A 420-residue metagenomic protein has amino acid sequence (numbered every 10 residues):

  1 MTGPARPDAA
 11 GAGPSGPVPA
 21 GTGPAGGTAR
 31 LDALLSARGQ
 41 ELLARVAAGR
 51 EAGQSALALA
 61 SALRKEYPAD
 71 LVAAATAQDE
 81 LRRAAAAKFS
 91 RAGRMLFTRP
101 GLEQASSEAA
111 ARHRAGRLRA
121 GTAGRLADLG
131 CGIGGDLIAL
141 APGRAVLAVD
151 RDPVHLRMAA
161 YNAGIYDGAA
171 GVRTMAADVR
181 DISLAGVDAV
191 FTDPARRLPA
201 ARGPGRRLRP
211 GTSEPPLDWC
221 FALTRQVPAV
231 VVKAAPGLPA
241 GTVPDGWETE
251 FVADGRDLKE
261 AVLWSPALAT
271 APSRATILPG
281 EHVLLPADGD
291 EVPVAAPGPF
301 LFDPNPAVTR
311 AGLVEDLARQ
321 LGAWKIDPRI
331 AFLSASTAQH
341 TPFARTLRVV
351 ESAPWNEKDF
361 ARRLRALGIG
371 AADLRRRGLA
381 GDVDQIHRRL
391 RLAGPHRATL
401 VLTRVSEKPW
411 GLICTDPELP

Functional and structural regions predicted by a protein language model:
M1-P420: SAM-dependent transferase fold signal centered on methyltransferase-like domains, encompassing both Class I
